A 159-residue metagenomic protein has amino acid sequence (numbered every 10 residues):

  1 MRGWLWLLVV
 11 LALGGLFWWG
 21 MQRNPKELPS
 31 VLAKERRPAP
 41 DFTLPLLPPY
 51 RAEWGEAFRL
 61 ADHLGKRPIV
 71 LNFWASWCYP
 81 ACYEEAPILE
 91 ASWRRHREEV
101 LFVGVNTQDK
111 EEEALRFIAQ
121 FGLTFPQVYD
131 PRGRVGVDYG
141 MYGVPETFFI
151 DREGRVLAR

Functional and structural regions predicted by a protein language model:
M1-P49: N-terminal targeting signals for export/organelle localization
T43-I69, R94: A short beta-strand-turn-helix
G65, R116-T124, Y129-R159: Thiol/disulfide oxidoreductase modules built on the thioredoxin-like
R67-I69, W74-C78, G143: Short pre-active-site segment immediately N-terminal to redox-active cysteine/selenocysteine motifs in thiol-based
R67-P68, E85-N106, A119-Q120: Conserved helix-turn-beta segment immediately C-terminal to the redox Cys motif in thioredoxin-like folds
F73-A91: Conserved redox-active cysteine motifs that mediate thiol-disulfide chemistry, especially di-cysteine Cys-X(1-2)-Cys
A75, T107, D130: Active-site loop/turn elements of alpha/beta-hydrolase fold enzymes, especially the short glycine-/histidine-rich
